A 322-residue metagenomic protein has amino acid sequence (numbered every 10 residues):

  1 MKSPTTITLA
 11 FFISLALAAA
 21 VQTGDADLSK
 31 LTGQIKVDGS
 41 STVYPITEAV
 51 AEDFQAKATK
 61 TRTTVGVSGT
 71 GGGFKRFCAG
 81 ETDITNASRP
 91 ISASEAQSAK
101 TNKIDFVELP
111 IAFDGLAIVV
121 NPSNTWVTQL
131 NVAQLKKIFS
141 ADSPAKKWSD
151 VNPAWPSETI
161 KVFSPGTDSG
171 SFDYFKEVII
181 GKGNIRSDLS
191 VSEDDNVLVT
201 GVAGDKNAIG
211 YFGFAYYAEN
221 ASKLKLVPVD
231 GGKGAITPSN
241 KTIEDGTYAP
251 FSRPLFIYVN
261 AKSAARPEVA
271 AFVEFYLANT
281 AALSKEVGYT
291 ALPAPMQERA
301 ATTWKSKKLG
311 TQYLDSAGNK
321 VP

Functional and structural regions predicted by a protein language model:
M1, A18-Q22: Generic low-polarity alpha-helical segments
M1-L9: Bacterial N-terminal signal peptides that target proteins for export
T8-A18: Bacterial N-terminal signal peptides
V21-P322: Flexible loop/hinge segments at secondary-structure junctions
